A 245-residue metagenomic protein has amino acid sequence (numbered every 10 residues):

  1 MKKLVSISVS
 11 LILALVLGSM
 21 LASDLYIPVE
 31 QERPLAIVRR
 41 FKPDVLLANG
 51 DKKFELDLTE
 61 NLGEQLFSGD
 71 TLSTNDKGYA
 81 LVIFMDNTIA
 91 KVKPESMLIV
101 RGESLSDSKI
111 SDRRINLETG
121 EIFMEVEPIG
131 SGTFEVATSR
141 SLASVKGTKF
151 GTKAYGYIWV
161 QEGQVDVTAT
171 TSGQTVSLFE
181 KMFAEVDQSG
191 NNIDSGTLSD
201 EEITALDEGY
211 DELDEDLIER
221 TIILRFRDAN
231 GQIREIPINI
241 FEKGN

Functional and structural regions predicted by a protein language model:
M1-S10: N-terminal Sec-pathway targeting helices
S10-V16: Bacterial N-terminal signal peptides
G18-T71, D76, F84-F183, Q188-N245: Flexible, surface-exposed loop/linker segments and immediately adjacent secondary-structure boundaries
